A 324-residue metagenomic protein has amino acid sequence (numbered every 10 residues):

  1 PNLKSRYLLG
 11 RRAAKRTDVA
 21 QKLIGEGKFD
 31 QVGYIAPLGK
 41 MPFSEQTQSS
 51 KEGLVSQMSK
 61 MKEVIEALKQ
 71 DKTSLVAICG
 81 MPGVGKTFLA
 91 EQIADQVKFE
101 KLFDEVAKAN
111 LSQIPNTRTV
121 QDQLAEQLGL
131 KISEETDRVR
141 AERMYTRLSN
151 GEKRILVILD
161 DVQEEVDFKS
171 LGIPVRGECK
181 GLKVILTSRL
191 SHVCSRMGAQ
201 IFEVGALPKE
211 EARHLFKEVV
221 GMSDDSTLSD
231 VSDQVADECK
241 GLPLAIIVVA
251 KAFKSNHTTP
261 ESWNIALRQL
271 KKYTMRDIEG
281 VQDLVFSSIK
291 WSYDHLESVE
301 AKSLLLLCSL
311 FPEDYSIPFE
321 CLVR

Functional and structural regions predicted by a protein language model:
P1, F43-S44, S50, V55-S56 (+5 more regions): P-loop NTPase nucleotide-binding module
P1, R6-R16, A20-L23, G27: Amphipathic alpha-helices that form helix-helix packing interfaces
V19-V84, F88-V97, K101-E105, N110-Q113 (+5 more regions): N-terminal flanking helix/linker immediately upstream of nucleotide/cofactor-binding cores
Q21-I35, N116, V175, C179-K180 (+3 more regions): Proline-centered turn/helix-capping motifs that create local helix->coil transitions or kinks
E26, C79-M81, A109-I114, V162 (+7 more regions): Structured beta-strand/turn binding interfaces of compact recognition modules in eukaryotic regulators
R118-Q127, K180-Q234, V248, I265 (+1 more regions): Alpha-helical sensor/transducer elements of the RecA-like P-loop NTPase core
V157-L159: Hydrophobic residues in beta-strands of the RecA-like P-loop NTPase core, especially within AAA+ ATPase
Q163-L171, S195-G198: Conserved ATPase-coupling elements of RecA-like P-loop NTPase cores
